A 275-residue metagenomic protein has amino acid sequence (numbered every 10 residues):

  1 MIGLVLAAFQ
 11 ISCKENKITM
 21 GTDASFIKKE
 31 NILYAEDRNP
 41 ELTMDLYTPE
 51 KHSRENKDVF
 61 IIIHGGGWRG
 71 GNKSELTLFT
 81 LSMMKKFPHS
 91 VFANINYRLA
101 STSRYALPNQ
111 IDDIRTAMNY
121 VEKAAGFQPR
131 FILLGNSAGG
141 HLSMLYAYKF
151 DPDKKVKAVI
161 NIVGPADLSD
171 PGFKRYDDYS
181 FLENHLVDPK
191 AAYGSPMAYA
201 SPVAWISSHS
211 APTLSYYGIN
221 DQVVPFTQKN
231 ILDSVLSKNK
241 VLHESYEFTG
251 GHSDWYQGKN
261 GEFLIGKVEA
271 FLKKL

Functional and structural regions predicted by a protein language model:
K17-S53: N-terminal cap/lid segment of alpha/beta-hydrolase-fold proteins
L33, N72-K73, A93-R130, G258-G261: Catalytic nucleophile-loop/oxyanion-hole region of alpha/beta-hydrolase and closely related hydrolase-like folds
S74-N94: Short amphipathic alpha-helix adjacent to the substrate-entry channel of hydrolases
T116-K174: Primarily recognizes the serine-hydrolase "nucleophile elbow" in alpha/beta-hydrolase and SGNH/GDSL folds
D170-A204: Mobile cap/lid helix-loop segments that gate and shape the active-site cleft of serine hydrolases
H209, S215-Y217, D221: Short beta-strand/loop motif that positions the catalytic acidic residue of the alpha/beta-hydrolase fold
Y216, N230-L275: C-terminal catalytic histidine-bearing segment of alpha/beta-hydrolase fold enzymes
Q222-Q228: Conserved alpha/beta-hydrolase "acid-adjacent" motif
